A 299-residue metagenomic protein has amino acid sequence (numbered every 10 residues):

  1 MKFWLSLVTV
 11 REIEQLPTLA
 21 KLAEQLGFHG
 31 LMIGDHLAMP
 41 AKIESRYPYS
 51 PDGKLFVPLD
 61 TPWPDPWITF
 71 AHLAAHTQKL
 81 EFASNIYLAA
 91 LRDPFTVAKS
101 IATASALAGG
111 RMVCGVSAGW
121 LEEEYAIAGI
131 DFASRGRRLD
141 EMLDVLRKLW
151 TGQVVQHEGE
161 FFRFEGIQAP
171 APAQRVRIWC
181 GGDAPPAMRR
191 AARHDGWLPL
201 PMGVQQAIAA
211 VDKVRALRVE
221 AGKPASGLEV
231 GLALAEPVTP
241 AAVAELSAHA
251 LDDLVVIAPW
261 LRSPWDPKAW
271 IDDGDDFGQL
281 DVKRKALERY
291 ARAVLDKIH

Functional and structural regions predicted by a protein language model:
M1-H299: Active-site-adjacent structural elements that line small-molecule/cofactor binding pockets in enzymes
